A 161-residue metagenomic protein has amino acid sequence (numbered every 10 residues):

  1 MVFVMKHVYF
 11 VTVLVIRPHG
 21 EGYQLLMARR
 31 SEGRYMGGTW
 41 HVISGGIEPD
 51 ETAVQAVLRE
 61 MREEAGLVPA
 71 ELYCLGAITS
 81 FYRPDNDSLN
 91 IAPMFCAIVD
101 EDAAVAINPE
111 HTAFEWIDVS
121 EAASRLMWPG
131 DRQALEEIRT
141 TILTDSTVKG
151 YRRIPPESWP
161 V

Functional and structural regions predicted by a protein language model:
V2-L25: Conserved N-terminal beta-strand and adjoining loop/helix that marks the start of the Nudix/MutT-like hydrolase domain
V8, G37, V42, Y73 (+1 more regions): Short connector loops at helix/strand junctions that flank enzyme active sites, especially segments positioning acidic
V8-Y9, I78-A104: Active-site-adjacent beta-strand/loop module that shapes the phosphate/pyrophosphate-binding cleft
V15-R17, C96-I98, W116-D118: Short, well-ordered beta-strand micro-motif
G22-E63: Conserved Nudix-box catalytic region and its N-terminal flanking loop in Nudix hydrolases and closely related
V68-A77: A short coil-to-beta-strand element that immediately follows conserved catalytic motifs
M94, V105-I138: NUDIX/MutT-family hydrolases
G130-V161: Charged phosphate-binding loop/patch that engages nucleotide di/tri-phosphates or the phosphate backbone of nucleic
